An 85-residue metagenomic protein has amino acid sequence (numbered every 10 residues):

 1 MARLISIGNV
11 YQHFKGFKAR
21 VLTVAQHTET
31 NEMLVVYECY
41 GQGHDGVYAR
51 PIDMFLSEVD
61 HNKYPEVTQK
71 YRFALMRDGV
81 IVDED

Functional and structural regions predicted by a protein language model:
M1-D85: Mixed-charge, low-complexity intrinsically disordered regions
